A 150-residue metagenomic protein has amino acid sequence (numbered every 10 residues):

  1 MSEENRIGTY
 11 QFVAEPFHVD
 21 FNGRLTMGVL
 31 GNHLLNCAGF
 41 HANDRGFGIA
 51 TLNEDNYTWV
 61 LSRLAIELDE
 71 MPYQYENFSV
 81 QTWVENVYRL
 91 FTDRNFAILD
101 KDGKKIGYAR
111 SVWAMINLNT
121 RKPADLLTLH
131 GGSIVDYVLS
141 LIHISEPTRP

Functional and structural regions predicted by a protein language model:
M1-N77: Hydrophobic, proline/glycine-rich low-complexity stretches
G8-Y10, L64, V80, R94 (+1 more regions): Hydrophobic residues positioned within well-ordered beta-strands of beta-sheet architectures
G23, T82, R121: Hydrophobic pocket/interface hotspot
A65-K101: Hydrophobic beta-sheet segments that form the core/acyl-binding groove of ACP/CoA-dependent acyl-chain-processing
V84-V87, I116, P147: Hydrophobic pocket-lining residues within nucleotide cofactor-binding pockets
T92-L141: Charged mid-protein connector segments
I142-T148: Conserved small/polar residues in nucleotide/adenosyl-binding loops
